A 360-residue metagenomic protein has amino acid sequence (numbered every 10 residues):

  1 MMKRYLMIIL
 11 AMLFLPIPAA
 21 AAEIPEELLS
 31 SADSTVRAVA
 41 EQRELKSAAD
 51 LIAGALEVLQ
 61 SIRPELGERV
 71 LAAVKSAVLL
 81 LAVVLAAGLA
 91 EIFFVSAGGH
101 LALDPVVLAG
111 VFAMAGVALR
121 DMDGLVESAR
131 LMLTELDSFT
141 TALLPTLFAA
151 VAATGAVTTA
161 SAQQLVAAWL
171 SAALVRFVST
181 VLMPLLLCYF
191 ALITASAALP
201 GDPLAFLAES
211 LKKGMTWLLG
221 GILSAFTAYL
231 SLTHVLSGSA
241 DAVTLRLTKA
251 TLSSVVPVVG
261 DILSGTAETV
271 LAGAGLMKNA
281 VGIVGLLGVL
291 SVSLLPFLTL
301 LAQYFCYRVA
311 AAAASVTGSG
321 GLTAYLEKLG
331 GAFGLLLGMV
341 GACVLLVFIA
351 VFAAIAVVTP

Functional and structural regions predicted by a protein language model:
M2-V107, R120-T140, G155-A168, A172 (+5 more regions): Gly/Ser-rich, low-complexity
A86, A90, F94, A191 (+5 more regions): Alpha-helical membrane-inserting segments
A109-D121, T140-V157, F177-Y189, T194: Mid-bilayer segments of alpha-helical transmembrane spans in multi-pass integral membrane proteins that mediate
A167-A228: Loop-centered beta-sheet repeat module
V181, G214, L218, I222 (+4 more regions): Hydrophobic transmembrane alpha-helical segments of multi-pass transport and channel proteins
L211, T317-L337: Interfacial loop-to-transmembrane junctions
L276-G320: Helical hairpin unit composed of two closely spaced alpha helices linked by a short loop
